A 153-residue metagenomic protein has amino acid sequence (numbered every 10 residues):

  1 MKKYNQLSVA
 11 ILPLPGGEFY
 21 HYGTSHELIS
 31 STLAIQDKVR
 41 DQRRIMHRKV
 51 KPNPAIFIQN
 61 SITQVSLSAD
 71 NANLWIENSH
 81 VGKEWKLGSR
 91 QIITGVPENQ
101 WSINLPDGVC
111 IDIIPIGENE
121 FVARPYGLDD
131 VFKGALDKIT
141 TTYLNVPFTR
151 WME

Functional and structural regions predicted by a protein language model:
M1-E153: Left-handed beta-helix
